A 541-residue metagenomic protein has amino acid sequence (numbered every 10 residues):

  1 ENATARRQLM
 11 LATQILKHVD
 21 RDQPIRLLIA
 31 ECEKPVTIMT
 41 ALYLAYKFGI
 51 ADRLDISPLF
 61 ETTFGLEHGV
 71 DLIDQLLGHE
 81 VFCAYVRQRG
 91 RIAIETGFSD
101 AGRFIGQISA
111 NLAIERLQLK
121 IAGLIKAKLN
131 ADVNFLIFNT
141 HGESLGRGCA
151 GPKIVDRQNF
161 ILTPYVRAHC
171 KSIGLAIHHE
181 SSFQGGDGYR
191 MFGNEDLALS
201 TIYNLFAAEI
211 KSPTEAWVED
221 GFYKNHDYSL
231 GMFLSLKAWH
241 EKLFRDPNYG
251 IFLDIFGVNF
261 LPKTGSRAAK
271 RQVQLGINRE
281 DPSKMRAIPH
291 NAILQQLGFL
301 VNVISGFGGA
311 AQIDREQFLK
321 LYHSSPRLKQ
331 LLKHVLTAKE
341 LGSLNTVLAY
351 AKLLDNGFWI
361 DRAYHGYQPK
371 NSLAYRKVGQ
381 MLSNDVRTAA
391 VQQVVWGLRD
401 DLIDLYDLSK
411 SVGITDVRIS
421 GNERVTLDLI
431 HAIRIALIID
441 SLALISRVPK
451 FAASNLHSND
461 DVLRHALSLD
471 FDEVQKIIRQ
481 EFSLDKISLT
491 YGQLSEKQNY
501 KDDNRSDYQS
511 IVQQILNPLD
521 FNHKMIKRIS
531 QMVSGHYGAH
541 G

Functional and structural regions predicted by a protein language model:
E1, A5-R21, P35, A41 (+4 more regions): Acidic, glycine-enriched catalytic cores built around paired aspartates
V19-R26, I50-D55: Short, surface-exposed connector motifs at secondary-structure boundaries
V36, Y46: Long, structured ligand/cofactor-binding scaffold of large enzymes
L42-A45, T63-V81: Carboxylate/His-rich catalytic cores and anion/metal-binding grooves
K47-A51, K128-L129: Short helix-capping segments at alpha-helix termini
P58: Conserved, mostly hydrophobic/aromatic
S99-I108: Extended C-terminal subregions enriched in glycine
